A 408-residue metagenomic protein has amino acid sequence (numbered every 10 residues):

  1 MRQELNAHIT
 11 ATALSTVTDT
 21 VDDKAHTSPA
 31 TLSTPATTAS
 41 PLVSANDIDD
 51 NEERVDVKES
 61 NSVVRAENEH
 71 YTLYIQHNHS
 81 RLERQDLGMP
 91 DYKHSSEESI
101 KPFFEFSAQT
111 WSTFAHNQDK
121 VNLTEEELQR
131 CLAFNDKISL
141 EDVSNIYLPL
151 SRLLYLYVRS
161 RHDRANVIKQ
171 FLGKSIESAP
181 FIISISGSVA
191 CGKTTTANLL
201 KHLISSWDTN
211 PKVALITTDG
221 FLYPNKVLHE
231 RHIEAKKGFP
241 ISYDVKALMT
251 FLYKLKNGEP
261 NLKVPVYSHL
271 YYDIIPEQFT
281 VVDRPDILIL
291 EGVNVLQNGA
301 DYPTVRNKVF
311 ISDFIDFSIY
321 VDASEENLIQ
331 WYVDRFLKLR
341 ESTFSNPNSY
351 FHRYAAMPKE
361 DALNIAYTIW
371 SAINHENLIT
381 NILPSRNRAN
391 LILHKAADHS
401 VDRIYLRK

Functional and structural regions predicted by a protein language model:
R2-H8, N68, P90-Q118, E125-L128 (+3 more regions): Conserved NTP phosphate-binding and transfer environment spanning the P-loop NTPase/kinase superfamily
Q76, F104-I182: Extreme N-terminal, non-catalytic leader segments that precede Walker-type/kinase nucleotide-binding cores
S188: P-loop (Walker A) phosphate-binding loop of NTP-binding proteins
K193: Conserved lysine of the Walker
T196, L200: Hydrophobic positions on the alpha1 helix immediately C-terminal to the Walker A/P-loop
H202-A214: Post-Walker A helix-loop "phosphate-sensing" segment adjacent to the P-loop in P-loop NTPases
A214, F221-L270: Conserved nucleotide-sensing/catalytic segment adjacent to the nucleotide-binding pocket in NTP-handling enzymes
A247-D313, W370-S385: Glycine-rich phosphate-binding loop used to anchor ATP phosphates in small-molecule kinases, encompassing both
